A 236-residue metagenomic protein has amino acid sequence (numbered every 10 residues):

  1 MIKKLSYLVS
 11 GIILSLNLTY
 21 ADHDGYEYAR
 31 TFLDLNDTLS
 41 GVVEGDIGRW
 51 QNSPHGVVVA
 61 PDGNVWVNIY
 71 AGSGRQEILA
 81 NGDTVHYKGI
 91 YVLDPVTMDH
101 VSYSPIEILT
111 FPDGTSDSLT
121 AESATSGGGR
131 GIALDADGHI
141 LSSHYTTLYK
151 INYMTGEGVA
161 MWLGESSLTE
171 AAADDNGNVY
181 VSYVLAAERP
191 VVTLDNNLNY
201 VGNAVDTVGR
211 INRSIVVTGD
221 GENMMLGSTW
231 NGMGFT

Functional and structural regions predicted by a protein language model:
M1-L5: Positively charged n-region of N-terminal signal peptides that target proteins for export
S6-N17: Bacterial N-terminal signal peptides
A21-T236: Flexible "stalk/tail and boundary" regions
